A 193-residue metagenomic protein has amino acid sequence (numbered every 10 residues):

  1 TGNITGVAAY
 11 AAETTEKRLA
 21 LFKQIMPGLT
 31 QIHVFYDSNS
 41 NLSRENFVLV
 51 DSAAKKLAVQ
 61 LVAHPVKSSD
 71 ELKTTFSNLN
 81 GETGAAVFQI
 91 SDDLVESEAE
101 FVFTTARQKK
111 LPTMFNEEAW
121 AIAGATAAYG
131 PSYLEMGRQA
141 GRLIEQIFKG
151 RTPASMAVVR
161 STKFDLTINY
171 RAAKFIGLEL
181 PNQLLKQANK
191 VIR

Functional and structural regions predicted by a protein language model:
G2-R193: Short hydrophobic alpha-helices and adjacent helix-cap/hinge residues
